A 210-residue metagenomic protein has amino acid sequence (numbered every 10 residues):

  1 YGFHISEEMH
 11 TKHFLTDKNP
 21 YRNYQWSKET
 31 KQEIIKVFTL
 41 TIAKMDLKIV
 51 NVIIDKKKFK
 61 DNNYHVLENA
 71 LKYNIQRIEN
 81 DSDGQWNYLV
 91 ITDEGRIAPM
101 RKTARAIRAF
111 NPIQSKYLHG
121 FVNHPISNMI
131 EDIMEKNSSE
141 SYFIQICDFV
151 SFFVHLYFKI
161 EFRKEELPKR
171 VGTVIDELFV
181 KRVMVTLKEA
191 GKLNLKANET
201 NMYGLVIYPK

Functional and structural regions predicted by a protein language model:
Y1-K210: Phosphate-ester processing/binding pockets and catalytic centers
